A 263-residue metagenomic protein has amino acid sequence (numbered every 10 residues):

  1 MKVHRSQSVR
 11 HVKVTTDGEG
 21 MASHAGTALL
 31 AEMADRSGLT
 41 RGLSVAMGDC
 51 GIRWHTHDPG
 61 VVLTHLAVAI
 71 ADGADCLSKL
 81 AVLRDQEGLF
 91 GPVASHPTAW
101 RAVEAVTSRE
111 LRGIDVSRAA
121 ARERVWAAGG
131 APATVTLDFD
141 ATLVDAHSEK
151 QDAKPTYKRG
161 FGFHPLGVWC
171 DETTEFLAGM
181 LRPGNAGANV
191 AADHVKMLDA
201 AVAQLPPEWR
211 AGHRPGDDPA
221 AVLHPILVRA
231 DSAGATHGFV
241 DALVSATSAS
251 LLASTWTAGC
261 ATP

Functional and structural regions predicted by a protein language model:
M1-F161, G167-G187, A191-A220: Dynamic "connector" segments at or just before major functional cores
T134-D138, P225-L227, A249-L251: Structural preference for beta-strand elements that scaffold enzyme active sites
D140, D218, P225-G234: Acidic/histidine-rich, metal-coordinating catalytic segments
T142-V144, R182, D231-A233, T255-T257: Active-site beta-loop-alpha junctions enriched in small/polar residues
S148, T236-A242, A261-P263: A short acidic (Asp/Glu
Q151-P155, A242-S248: Short secondary-structure boundary/capping segments
V228-A230, T236-F239, L243, S250: Extended, hydrophobic alpha-helical segments in both membrane/secreted and soluble proteins
T247-P263: Catalytic or ion-translocation cores adjacent to nucleophile or general acid/base/metal-coordination motifs in diverse
